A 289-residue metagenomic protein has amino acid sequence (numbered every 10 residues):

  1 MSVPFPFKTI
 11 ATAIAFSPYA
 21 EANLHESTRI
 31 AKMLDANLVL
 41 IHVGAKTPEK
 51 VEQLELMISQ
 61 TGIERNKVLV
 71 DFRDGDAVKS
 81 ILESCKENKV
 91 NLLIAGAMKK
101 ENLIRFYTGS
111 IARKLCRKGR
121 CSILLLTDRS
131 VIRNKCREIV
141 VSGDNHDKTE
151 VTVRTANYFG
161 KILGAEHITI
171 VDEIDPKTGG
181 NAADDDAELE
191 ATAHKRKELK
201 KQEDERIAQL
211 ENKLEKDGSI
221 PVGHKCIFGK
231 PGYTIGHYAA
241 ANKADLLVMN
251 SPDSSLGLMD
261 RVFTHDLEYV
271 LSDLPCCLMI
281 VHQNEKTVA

Functional and structural regions predicted by a protein language model:
M1-F5, K46, L56-L93, K100-E101 (+3 more regions): Structural beta-alpha unit
M1-P4, D128-K135: Short boundary motifs at domain starts and secondary-structure transition points
S2-Q53, Q60-R65, E138-T192, N212-D217 (+3 more regions): Small/aliphatic-rich secondary-structure junction motif
A20, D74, R105, T149 (+2 more regions): A conditional alpha-helix N-cap/helix-loop micro-motif detector
N23, K50, T152, E203-R206 (+2 more regions): Hydrophobic alpha-helical membrane-association signature
V39-I41, L69-R73, L124, T169-V171 (+2 more regions): General small-molecule cofactor/ligand-binding pocket signal
L82-I132, H237-A289: Gly/Ser-rich helix-loop-strand patches that form or flank binding pockets for ribonucleotide-derived cofactors
E190-Q202: A short acidic, glycine-rich active-site loop that binds or catalyzes chemistry on phosphate/adenosine moieties
